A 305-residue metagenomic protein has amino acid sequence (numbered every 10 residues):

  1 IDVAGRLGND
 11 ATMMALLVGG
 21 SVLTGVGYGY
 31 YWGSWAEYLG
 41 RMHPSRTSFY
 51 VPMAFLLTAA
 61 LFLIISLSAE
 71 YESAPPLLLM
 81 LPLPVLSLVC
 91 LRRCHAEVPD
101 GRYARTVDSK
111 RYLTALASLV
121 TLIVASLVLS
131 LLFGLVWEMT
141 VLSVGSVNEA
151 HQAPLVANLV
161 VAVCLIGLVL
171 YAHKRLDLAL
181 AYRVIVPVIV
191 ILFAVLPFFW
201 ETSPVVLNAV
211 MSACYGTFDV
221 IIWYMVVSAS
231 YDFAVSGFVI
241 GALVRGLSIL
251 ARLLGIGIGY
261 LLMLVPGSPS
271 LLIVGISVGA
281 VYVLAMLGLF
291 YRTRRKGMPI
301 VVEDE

Functional and structural regions predicted by a protein language model:
N9-Y31, S203-V220: Hydrophobic core of transmembrane alpha-helices in multi-pass small-molecule transporters, especially MFS/SLC-type
Y28-H43, T217-A234: Intracellular juxtamembrane helix-capping segments at the cytosolic ends of symmetry-related transmembrane helices
P44-A69, V239-G259: Glycine-rich segments within core transmembrane alpha-helices of 12-TM secondary carriers
S45-F49, A59-S146, V160-L176: Intracellular loop-helix junctions on the cytosolic face of multi-pass helical membrane proteins
T58, Q152-R175, V188-I189, G216-V220 (+1 more regions): Transmembrane alpha-helices of Major Facilitator/SLC transporters
P75-C94, P269-R292: Symmetry-related core transmembrane helices of the 12-TM Major Facilitator Superfamily/SLC fold
D177-D219: C-terminal transmembrane helical hairpin of 12-TM major facilitator-type secondary transporters
L287-E305: Membrane-proximal linker segments that couple transmembrane helices to downstream signaling/catalytic modules
